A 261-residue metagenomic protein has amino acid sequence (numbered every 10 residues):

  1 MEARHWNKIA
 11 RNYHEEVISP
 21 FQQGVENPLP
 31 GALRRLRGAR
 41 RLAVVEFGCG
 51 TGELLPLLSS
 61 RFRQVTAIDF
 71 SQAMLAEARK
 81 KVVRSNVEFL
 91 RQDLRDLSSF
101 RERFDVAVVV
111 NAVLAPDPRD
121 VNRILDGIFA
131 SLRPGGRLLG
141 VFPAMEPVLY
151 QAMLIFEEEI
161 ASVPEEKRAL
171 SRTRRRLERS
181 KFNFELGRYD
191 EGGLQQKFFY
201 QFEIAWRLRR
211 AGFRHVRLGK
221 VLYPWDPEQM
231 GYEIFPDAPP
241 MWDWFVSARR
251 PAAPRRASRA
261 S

Functional and structural regions predicted by a protein language model:
M1-A39, L57: Conserved class I S-adenosyl-L-methionine
R41-G48: Conserved class I S-adenosyl-L-methionine
T51-D96: Class I SAM-dependent methyltransferase SAM/SAH-binding core
V108: A conserved beta-strand element that flanks and buttresses the S-adenosyl-L-methionine
N122-P134: A short glycine-rich, Lys/Arg-flanked "PGG" loop and its adjoining helix->strand segment in the class I
L139-S171: Conserved class I S-adenosyl-L-methionine
Q195-G212: Short alpha-helix
G231-S261: Core SAM-dependent methyltransferase catalytic element
